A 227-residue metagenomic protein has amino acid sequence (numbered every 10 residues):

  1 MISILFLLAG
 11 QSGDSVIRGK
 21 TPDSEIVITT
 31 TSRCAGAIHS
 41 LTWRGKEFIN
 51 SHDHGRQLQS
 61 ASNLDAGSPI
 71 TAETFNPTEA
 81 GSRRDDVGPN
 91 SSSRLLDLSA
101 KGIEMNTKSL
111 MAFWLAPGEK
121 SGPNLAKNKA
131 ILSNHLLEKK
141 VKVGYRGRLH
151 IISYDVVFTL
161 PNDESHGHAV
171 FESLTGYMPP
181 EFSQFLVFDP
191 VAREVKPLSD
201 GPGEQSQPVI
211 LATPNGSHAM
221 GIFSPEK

Functional and structural regions predicted by a protein language model:
M1-A9: Sec-dependent N-terminal signal peptides
G10-R94: Beta-strand-rich N-terminal accessory domains
D23-R33, N134-Y145, M220-I222, K227: Broad, structure-driven detector of short, well-ordered beta-strand segments within folded domains
I26-V27, G36-A37, G45-S51, M111-P123 (+2 more regions): Short, surface-exposed beta-strand/loop "edge" segments at domain boundaries and coil↔beta transitions
T29, N106-K108, S153-T159: Residues within well-ordered beta-strands of beta-sheet-rich folds
A66-H150, D163: Extended, loop-rich substrate-binding clefts of extracytoplasmic carbohydrate-active enzymes
R148-A192: Acidic (Asp/Glu-rich), glycine- and aromatic
A192-K227: Trp/Gly-enriched beta-strand surface patches
